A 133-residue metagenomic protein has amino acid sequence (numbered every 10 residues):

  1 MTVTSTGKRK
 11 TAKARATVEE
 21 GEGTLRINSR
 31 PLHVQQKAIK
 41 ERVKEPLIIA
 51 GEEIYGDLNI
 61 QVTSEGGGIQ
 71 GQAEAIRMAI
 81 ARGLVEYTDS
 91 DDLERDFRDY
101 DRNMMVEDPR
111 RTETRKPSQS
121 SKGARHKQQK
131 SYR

Functional and structural regions predicted by a protein language model:
T2-K8, A14-T63, Q70, A81-R133: Structured, basic alpha/beta domains of bacterial-type, RNA-associated proteins
G67-R77: Glycine/serine-rich anion-binding loops at beta->alpha junctions that coordinate negatively charged ligand groups
